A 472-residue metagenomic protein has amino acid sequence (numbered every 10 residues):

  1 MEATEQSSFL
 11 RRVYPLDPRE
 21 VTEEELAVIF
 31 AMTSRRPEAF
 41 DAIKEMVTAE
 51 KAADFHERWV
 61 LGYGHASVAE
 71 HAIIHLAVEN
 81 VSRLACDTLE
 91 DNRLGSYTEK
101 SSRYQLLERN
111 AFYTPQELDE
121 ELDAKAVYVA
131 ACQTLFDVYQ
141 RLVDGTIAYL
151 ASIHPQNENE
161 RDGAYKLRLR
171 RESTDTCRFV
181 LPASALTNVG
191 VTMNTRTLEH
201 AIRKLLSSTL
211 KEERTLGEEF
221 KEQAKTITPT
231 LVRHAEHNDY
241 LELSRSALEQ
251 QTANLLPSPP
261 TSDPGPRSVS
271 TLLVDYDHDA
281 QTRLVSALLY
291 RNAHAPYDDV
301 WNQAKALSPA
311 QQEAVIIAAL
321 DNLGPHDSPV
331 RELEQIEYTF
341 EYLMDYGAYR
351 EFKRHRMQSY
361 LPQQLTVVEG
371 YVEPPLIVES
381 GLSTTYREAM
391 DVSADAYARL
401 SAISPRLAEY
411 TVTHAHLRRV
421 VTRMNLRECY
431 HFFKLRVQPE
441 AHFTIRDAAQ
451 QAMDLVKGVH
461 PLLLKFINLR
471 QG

Functional and structural regions predicted by a protein language model:
M1-G472: A conserved ligand/cofactor-binding region detector
